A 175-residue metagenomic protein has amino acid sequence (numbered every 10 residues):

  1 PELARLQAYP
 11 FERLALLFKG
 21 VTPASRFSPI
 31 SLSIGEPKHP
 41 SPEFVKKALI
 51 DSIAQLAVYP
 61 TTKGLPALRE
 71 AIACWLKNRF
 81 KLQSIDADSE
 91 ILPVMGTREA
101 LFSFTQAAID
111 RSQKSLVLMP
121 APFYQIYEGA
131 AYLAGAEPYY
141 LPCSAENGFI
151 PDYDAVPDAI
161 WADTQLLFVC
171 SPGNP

Functional and structural regions predicted by a protein language model:
A4-G96, S103: N-terminal small-domain helix-loop-helix segment of the aminotransferase-like
A57-P175: Conserved core of the PLP fold type I
